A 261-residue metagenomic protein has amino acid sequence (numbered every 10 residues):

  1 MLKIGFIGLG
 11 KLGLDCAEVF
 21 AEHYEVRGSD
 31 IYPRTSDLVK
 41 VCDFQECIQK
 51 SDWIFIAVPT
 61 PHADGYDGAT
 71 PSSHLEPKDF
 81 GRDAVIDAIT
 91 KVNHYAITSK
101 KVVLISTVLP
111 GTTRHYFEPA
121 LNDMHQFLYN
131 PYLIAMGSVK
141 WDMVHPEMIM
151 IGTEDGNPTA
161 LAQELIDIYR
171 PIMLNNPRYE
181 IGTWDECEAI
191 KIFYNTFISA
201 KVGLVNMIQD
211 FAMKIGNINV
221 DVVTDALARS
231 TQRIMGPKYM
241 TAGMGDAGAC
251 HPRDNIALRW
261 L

Functional and structural regions predicted by a protein language model:
M1-Q49, W53: NAD(P)+-binding Rossmann beta1-loop-alpha1 motif at the extreme N-terminus of oxidoreductases
L2, K100, E147: Nucleotide donor/acceptor-binding cores
P33-L38, P110-T113, N157-L161: Short, charged/polar "capping" segments at the starts of alpha-helices and the immediately preceding loops
W53, H62-S138: Rossmann-like NAD(P)(H) cofactor-binding subdomain of soluble oxidoreductases
I56-P59, S106, T153-E154: Glycine-rich, N-terminal phosphate-binding loop of Rossmann-like dinucleotide-binding domains
Y95, H115-N130, I134-M235, L261: Internal alpha-helical scaffold of NAD(P)-dependent oxidoreductase catalytic cores
P237-P252: Conserved ATP-utilizing enzyme core subdomain
N255, R259-L261: ATP-dependent carboxylate/acyl-activation modules
